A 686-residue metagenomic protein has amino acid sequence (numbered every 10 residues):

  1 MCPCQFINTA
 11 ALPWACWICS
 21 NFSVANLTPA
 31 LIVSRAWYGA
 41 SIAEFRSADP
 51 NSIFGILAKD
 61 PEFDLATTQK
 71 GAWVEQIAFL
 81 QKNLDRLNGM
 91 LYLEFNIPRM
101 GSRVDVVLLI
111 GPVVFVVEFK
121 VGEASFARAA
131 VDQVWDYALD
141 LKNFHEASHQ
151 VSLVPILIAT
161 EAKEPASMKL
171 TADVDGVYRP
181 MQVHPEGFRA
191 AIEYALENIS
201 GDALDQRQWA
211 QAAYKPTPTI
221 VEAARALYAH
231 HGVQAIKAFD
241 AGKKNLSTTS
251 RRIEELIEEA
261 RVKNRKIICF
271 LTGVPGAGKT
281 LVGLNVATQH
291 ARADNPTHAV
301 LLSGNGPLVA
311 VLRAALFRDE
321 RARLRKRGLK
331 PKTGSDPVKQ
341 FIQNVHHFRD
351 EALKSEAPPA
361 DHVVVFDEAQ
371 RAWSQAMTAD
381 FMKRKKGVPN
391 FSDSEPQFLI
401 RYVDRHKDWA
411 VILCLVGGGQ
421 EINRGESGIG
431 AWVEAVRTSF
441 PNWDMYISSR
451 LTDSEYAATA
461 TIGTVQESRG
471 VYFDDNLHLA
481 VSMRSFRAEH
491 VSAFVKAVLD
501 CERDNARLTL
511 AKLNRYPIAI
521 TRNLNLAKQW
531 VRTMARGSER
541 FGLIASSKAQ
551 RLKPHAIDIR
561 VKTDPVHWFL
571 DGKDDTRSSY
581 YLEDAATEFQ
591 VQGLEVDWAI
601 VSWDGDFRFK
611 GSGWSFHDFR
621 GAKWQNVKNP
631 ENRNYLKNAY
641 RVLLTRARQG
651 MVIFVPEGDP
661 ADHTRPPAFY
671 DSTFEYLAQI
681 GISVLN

Functional and structural regions predicted by a protein language model:
C2-T217: Accessory nucleic-acid engagement/destabilization modules that flank
L91-S102, T333-S355, S547, G572-D606: Conserved helicase core region in the C-terminal RecA-like lobe
A238-I267: N-terminal pre-P-loop "Q-motif" helix
L271: Hydrophobic anchor at the beta1->P-loop junction of P-loop NTPases
K279: Conserved lysine of the Walker
G283, D453-T464, D475-E595, A599-G605: Conserved helicase/translocase motor-coupling segment
G334-V403, E583-A586: Conserved RecA-like ASCE ATPase "motif II neighborhood" in helicase/translocase motors
V411, Y581-N686: C-terminal accessory regions
